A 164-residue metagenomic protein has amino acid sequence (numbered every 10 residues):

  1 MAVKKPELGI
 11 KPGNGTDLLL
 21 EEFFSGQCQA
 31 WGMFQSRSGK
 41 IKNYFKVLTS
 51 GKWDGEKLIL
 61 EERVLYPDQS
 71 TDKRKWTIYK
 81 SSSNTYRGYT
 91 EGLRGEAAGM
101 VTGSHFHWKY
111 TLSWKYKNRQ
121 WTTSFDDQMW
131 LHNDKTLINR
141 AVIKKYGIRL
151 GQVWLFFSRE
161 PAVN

Functional and structural regions predicted by a protein language model:
M1-I41, K46, K52-D54, S158-N164: Amphipathic/hydrophobic helical signal segments and adjacent flexible N-terminal regions that mediate secretion
A2, L18, E96-G103, T123 (+1 more regions): Membrane-targeting and insertion segments and their boundary/processing signals
D17, K115-R119, D127-L131: Exposed beta-sheet edge/beta-hairpin loop segments within beta-rich domains
W31-Y116: Central antiparallel beta-sheet cores of small beta-barrel/beta-sandwich binding domains
I41-V47, Q120-D126, R149-V153: Amphipathic hydrophobic-ligand
D126-D127, L131-N164: Glycine-rich, aromatic-bearing surface loops/beta-hairpins
